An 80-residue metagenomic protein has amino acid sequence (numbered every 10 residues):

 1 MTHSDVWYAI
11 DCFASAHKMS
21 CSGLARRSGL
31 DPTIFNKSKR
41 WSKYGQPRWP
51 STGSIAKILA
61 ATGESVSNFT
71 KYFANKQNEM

Functional and structural regions predicted by a protein language model:
M1-R27: A short, Lys/Arg-rich alpha-helix, primarily the initiator
W7-A9, W41-G45: Short, contiguous strand/loop micro-motifs
C12, P32, K37, A60 (+1 more regions): Short, charged recognition helix plus adjacent turn of helix-turn-helix-like nucleic-acid-binding domains
K18-S42: Short alpha-helical DNA-recognition segment
S20, S51-S54, S65: Residues that mark the N-terminal boundary/hinge immediately upstream of a DNA-recognition element
K43-A60: Short, basic-rich loop-to-helix N-cap that marks the start of a DNA-contacting helix
